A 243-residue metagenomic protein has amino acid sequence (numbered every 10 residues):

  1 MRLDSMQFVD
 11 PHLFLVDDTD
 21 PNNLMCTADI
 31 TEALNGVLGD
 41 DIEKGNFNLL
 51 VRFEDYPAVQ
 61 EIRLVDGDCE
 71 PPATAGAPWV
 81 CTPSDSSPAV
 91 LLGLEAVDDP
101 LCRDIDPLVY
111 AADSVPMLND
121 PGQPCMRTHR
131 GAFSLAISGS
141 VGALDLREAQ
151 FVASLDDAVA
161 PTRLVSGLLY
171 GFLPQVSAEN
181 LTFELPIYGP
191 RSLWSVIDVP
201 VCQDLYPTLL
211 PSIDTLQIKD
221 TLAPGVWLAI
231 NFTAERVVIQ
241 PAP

Functional and structural regions predicted by a protein language model:
M1-P243: Extracytosolic secretory-pathway proteins
